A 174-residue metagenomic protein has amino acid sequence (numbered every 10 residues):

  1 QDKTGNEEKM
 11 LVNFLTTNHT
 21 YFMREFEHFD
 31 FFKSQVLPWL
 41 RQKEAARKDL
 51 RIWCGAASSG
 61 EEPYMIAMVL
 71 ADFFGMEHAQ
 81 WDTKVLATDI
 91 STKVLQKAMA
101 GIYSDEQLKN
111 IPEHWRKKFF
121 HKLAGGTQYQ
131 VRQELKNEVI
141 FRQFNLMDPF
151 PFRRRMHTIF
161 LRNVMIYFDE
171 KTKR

Functional and structural regions predicted by a protein language model:
Q1-R51: Conserved AdoMet
N18-F22, S59, P149, I166-Y167: Short strand->helix junction
F29, S59-G60, S91-T92: Alpha-helix N-cap/helix-start and coil->helix boundary motif
D30-L40, P63-F74: Short, well-ordered amphipathic alpha-helices
R47-A67, Q80-L86: Conserved class I S-adenosyl-L-methionine
G55, M76-F160, V164-T172: Extended basic-aromatic, gly/pro-enriched interface segments that bind polyanionic ligands
